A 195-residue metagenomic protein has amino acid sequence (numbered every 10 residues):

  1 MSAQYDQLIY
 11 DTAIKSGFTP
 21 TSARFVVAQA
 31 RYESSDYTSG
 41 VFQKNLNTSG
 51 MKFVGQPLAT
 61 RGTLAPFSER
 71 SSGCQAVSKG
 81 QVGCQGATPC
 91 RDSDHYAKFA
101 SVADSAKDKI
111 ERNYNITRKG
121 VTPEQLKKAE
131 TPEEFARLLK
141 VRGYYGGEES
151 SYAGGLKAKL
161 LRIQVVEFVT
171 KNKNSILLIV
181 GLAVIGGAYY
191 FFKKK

Functional and structural regions predicted by a protein language model:
M1-K173: Catalytic cores of secreted/periplasmic lytic hydrolases that degrade extracellular macromolecules
V169-K195: Single-pass alpha-helical membrane anchors
